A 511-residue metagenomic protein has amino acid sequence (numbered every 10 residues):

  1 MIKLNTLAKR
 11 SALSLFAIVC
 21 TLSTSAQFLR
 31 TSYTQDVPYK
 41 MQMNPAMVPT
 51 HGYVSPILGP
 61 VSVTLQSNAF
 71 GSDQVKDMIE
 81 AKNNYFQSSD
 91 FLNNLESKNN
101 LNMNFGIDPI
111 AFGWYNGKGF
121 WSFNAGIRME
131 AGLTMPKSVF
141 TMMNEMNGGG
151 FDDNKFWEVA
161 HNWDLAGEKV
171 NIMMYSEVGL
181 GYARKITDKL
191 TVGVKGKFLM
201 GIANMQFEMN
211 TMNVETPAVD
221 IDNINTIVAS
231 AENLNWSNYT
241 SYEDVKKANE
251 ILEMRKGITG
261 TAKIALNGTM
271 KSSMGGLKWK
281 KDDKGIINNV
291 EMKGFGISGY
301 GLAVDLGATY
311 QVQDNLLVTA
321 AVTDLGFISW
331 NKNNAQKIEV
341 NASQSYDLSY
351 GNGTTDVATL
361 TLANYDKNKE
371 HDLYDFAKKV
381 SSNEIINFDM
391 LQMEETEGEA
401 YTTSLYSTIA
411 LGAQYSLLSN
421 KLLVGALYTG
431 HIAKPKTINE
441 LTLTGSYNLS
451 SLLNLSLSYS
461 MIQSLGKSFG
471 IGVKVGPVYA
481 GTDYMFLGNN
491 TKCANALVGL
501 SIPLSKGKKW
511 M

Functional and structural regions predicted by a protein language model:
M1-R30, A413: Bacterial Sec-dependent N-terminal signal peptides
Q27-M511: Subset of outer-membrane beta-barrel
